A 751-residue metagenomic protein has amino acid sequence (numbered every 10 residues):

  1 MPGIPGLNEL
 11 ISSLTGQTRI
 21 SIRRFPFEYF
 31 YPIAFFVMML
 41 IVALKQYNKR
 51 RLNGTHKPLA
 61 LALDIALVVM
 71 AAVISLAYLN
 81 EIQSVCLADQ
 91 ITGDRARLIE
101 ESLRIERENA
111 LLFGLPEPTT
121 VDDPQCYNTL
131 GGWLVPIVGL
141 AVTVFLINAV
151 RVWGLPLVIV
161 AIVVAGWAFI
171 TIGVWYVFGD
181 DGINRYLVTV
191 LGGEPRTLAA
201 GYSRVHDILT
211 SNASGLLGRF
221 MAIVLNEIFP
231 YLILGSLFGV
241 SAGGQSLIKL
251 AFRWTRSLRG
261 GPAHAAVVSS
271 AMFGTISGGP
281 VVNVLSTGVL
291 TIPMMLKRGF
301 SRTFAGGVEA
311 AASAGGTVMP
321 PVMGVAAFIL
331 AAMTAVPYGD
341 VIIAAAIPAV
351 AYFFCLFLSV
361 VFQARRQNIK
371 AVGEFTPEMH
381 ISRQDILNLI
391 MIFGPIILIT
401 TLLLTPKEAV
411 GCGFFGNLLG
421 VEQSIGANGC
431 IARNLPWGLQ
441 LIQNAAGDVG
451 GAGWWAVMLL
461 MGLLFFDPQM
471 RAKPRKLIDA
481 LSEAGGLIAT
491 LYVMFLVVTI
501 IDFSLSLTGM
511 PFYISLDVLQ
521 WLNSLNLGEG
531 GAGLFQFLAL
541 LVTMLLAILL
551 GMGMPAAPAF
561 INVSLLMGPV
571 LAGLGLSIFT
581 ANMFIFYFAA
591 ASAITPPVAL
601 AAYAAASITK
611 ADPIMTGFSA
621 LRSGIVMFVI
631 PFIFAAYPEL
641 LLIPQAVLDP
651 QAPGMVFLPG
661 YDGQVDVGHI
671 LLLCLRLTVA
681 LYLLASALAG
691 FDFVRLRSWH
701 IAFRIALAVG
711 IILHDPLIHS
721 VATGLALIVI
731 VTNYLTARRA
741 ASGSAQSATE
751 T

Functional and structural regions predicted by a protein language model:
M1-Q125, T129, V135, G139: Conserved, well-structured core domains of diverse proteins
L52, A60, I343-A489, Y603-V709 (+1 more regions): Long, contiguous bundles of hydrophobic transmembrane helices that form the permeation core of multi-pass
A77-C86, K297, G316-L330, P348-A371: Transmembrane-helix bundle segments that line or gate the permeation/cavity pathway in multi-pass membrane proteins
G132-P136, L216-E227, W254-A266, R298-F304 (+6 more regions): Membrane-interfacial loop-to-helix junctions in multi-pass transporters
L146-G192, R219-F220, L237, S241-Q245 (+3 more regions): Flexible hinge motifs at transmembrane-helix junctions and intramembrane kinks/re-entrant loops in multi-pass membrane
I147, V163, D181-Q245, V449-W454 (+4 more regions): Core transmembrane alpha-helical segments of multi-pass membrane transporters/permeases
L234-G239, S270-G279, A311-T317, V498 (+4 more regions): Transmembrane alpha-helix interface/packing and boundary motifs in multi-pass membrane proteins, characterized by
I248-G316, V322-I329, A335, A556-A589 (+2 more regions): Hydrophobic transmembrane alpha-helices that form the pore/transport pathway of multi-pass ion and small-solute
